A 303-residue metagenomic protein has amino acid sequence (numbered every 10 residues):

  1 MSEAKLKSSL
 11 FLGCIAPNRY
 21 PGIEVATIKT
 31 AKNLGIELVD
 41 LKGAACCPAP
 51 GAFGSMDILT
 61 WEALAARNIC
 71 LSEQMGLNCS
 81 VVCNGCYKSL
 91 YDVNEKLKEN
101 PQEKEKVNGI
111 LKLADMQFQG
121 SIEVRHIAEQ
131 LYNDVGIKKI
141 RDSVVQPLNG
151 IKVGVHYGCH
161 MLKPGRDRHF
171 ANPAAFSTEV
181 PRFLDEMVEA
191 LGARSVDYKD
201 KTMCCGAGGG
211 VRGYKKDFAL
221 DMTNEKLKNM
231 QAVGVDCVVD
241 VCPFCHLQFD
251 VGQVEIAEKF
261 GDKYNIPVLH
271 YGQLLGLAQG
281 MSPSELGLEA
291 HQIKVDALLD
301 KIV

Functional and structural regions predicted by a protein language model:
M1-V303: Iron-sulfur cluster-binding electron-transfer modules in prokaryotic oxidoreductases
